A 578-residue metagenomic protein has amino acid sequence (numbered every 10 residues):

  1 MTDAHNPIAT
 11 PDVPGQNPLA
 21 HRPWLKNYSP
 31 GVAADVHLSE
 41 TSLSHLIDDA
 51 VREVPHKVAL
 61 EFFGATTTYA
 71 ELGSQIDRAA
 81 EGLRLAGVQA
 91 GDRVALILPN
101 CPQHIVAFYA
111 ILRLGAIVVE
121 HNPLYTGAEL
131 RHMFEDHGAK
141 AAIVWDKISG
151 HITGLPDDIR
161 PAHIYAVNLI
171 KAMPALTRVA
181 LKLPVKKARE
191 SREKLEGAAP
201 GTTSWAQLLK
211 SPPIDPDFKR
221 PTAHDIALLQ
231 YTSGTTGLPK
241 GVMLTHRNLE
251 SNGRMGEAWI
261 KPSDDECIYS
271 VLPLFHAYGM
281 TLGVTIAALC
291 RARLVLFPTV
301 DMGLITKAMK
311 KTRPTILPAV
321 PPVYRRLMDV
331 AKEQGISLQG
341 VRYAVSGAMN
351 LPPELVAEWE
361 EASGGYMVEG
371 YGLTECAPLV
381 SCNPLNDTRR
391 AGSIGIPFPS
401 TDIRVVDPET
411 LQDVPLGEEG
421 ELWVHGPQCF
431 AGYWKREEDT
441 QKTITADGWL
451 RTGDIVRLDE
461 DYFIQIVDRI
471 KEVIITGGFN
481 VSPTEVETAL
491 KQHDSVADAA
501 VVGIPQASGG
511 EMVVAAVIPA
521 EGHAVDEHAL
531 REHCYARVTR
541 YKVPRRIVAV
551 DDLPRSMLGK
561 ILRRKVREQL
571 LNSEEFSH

Functional and structural regions predicted by a protein language model:
T2-D12, L85-A86, R113-Q207, E521-H523: Structural core segment of the AMP-binding/adenylate-forming
P7, V167, T539-K560, S577-H578: AMP-binding/adenylate-forming catalytic domain of the ANL superfamily
H37-S39, D48, H56-C101, I105-Y109 (+2 more regions): Conserved AMP-binding/adenylate-forming core of the ANL superfamily
T68-A70, R220, A227-S251: Conserved AMP-binding A3 loop
Y125, V144, G426, A431-G432 (+5 more regions): AMP-binding/adenylate-forming catalytic core of the ANL superfamily
L183, R189-Y231, L238, K261-C267: Conserved pre-ATP/AMP-binding loop-to-beta segment of ANL
E250-C267, F275-I316, V330-K332: Conserved AMP-binding/adenylation subdomain of ANL enzymes
P314-A319, M328-R389, D402: Gly/Ser/Thr-rich phosphate-binding loop
